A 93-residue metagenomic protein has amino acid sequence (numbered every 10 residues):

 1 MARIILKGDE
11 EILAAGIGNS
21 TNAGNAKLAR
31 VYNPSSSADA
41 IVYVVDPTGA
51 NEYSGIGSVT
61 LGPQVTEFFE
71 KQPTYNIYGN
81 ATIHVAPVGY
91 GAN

Functional and structural regions predicted by a protein language model:
M1, D9, D39-V42: Low-complexity, intrinsically disordered short peptide segments enriched in small/polar/basic residues
A2-K7, P73-N93: Terminal connector regions
K7-N25, S37: Surface-exposed ligand/attachment interfaces on beta-rich extracellular proteins
E11-L13, I41, T48, F69: Intrinsically disordered, low-complexity regions of eukaryotic proteins
N25-N33: A short beta-strand element within beta-rich, extracytoplasmic domains of secreted/secretory-pathway proteins
Y32-G55: Short, surface-exposed beta-strand/strand-loop-strand elements in extracellular ectodomains
T48-N80: Intrinsically disordered, low-complexity Pro/Gly/Ser/Thr-rich segments with frequent PxxP/GP/PP motifs and embedded
